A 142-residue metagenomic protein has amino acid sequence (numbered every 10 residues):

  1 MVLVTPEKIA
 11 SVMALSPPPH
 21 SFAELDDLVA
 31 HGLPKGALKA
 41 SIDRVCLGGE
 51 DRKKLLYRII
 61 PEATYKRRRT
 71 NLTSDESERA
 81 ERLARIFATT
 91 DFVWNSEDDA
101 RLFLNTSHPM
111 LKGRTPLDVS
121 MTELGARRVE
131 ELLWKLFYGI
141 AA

Functional and structural regions predicted by a protein language model:
M1-A142: Non-transmembrane "mature" sequence context
